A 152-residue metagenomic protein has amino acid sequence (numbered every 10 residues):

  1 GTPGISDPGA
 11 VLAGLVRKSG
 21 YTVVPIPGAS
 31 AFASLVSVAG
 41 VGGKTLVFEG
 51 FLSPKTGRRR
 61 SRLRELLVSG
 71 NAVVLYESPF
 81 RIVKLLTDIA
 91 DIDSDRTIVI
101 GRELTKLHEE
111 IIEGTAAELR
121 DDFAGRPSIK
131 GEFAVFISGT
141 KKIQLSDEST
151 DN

Functional and structural regions predicted by a protein language model:
G1, T22, G42-F48, I100 (+2 more regions): Glycine-rich, flexible loop/turn motifs
G1-D7: Conserved Motif II region of HX4D acyltransferases
T2, A31, V36-G42, D88 (+2 more regions): Homeobox/homeodomain signature
T2, P27-A29, P79: Glycine-rich beta-to-alpha transition loops that act as phosphate-gripper elements at the mouths of alpha/beta enzyme
P3, T22, L35, S69-A72 (+2 more regions): A general structural-boundary detector
D7, V11-S69: Class I SAM-dependent methyltransferase SAM-binding "motif I" and its flanking Rossmann-like core
A72-N152: A contiguous loop/helix-start segment that scaffolds small-molecule binding in enzyme catalytic cores
